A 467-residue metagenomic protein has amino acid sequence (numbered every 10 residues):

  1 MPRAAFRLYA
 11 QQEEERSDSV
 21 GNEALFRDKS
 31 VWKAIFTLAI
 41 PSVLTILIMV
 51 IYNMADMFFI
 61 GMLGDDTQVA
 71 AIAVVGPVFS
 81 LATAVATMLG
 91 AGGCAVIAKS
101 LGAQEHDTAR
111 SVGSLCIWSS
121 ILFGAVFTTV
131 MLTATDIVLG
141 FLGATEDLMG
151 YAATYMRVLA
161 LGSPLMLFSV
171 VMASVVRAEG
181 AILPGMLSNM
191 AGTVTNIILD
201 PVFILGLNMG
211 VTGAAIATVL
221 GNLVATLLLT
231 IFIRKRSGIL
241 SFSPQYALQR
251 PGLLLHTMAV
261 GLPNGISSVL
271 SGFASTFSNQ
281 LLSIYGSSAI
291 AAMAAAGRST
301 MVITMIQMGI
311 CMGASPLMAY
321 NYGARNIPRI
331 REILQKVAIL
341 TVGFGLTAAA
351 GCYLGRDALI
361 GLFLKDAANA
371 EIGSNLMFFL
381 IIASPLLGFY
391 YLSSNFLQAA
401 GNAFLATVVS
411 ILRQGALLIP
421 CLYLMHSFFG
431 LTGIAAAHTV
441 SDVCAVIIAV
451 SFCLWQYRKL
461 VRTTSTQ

Functional and structural regions predicted by a protein language model:
M1-A39, I97-P164, G206-L262, M318-A383 (+1 more regions): Short alpha-helical transmembrane segments in multi-pass integral membrane proteins
D28, W32-I51, A55, V78-V85 (+7 more regions): Residue-level signal for short hydrophobic patches within transmembrane helices of multi-pass membrane transporters
T37-D56, V158, G192, G221-A225 (+2 more regions): Transmembrane helical elements of multi-pass membrane transporters/channels
L47, I51-V69, L139-E146, V202-M209 (+4 more regions): Helix-terminus/linker motif at the lipid-water interface of multi-pass membrane proteins
I60-S80, E146-Y151, V211-T212, L253-V260 (+5 more regions): Interfacial/gating helices of multi-pass transporter permease domains
V69-T129, M166-G185, N279, A292-A350 (+2 more regions): Small-residue-rich hydrophobic transmembrane alpha-helices
L81-A84, N196-P201, T226-T230, V302-M305 (+3 more regions): Hydrophobic transmembrane alpha-helices of multi-pass small-molecule transporters
L159-R177, G185-T193, A214-L229, M308-C311 (+3 more regions): Short runs within selected transmembrane alpha-helices of multi-pass transporters and secretion channels
